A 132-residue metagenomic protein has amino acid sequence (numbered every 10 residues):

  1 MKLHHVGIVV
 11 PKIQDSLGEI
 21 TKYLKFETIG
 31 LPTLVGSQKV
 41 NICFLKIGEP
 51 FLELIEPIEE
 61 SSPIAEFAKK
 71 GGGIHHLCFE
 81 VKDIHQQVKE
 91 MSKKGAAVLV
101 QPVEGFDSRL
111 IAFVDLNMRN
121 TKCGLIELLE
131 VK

Functional and structural regions predicted by a protein language model:
L3, I20, L45, L52-I55 (+3 more regions): Short, structured motif recognition centered on aromatic/hydrophobic residues
L3, T21, F26-K39, E59-H75 (+2 more regions): A cross-kingdom feature marking solvent-exposed beta-strand/loop segments within repeated, beta-rich binding/scaffold
L3-K12, C43-K46, A65-Q86: Vicinal oxygen chelate
I13, P57-E59: Histidine- and/or cysteine-centered catalytic micro-motif in compact active-site loops
S16-T21, M91: Conserved active-site tyrosine of GNAT-family acetyltransferases
C43-K46, V88-K132: Vicinal oxygen chelate
G48-L52, E59-S61, I84: Short, charged/polar surface micro-motifs in flexible loops or helix N-caps
